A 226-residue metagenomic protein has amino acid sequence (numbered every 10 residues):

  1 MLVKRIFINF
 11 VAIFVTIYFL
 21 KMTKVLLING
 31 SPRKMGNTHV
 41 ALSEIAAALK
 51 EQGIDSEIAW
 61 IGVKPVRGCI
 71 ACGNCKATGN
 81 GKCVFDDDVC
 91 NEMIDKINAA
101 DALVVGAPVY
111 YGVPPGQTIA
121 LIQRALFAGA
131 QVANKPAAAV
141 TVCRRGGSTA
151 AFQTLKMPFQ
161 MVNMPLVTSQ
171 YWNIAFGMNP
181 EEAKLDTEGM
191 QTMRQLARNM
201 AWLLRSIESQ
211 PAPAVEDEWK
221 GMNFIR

Functional and structural regions predicted by a protein language model:
N9-K21: Short, Lys/Arg-enriched N-terminal segments with co-localized hydrophobic residues within the first ~10-30 amino acids
T23-Q52: N-terminal beta1-alpha1 ligand-phosphate binding loop
D55-K64: A short beta-strand-loop structural module common to alpha/beta enzyme folds
K64-I97, G221-R226: Cysteine-cluster motifs in flexible loop/terminal segments that predominantly coordinate metals
V84-Y171: Helix-loop-strand module that forms the ligand-binding subsite of alpha/beta enzymes
P165-R226: Glycine-rich phosphate/pyrophosphate-binding loop and the adjoining helix
